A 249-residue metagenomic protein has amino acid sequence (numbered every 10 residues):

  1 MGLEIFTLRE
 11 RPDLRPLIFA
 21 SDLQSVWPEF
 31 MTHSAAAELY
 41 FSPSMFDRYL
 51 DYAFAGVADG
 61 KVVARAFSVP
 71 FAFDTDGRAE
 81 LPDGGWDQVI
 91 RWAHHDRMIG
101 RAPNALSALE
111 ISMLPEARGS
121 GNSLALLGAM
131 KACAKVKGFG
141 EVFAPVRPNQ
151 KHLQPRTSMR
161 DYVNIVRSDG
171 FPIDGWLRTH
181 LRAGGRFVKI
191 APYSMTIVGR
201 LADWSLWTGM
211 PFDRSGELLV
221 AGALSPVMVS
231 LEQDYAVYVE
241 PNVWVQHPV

Functional and structural regions predicted by a protein language model:
M1-G85: Short amphipathic alpha-helix that is part of the acyltransferase structural core
F46-Y49, Y235-E240: A short catalytic or substrate-binding loop motif that flags glycine-/basic-rich loops and adjacent residues that bind
D51-A55, R65, A105, E110 (+1 more regions): Short hydrophobic/aromatic beta-strand element in the GNAT-like acyltransferase core that lines or flanks the acyl-donor
S68-E110, P148-I173, A191-P211, E217-Y235: Conserved acyl-donor/pantetheine-binding loop and adjacent beta-alpha core of acyl/acetyltransferases and related
M113, R118-K135, E141-A144: Conserved acetyl-CoA-binding loop-helix of GNAT-fold acetyltransferases
L181-K189: Conserved acetyl-CoA-binding loop of GNAT-fold acetyltransferases
Q246-V249: Short beta-strand-to-coil "C-cap" segments at the C-terminal boundary of structured domains/repeats, marking
